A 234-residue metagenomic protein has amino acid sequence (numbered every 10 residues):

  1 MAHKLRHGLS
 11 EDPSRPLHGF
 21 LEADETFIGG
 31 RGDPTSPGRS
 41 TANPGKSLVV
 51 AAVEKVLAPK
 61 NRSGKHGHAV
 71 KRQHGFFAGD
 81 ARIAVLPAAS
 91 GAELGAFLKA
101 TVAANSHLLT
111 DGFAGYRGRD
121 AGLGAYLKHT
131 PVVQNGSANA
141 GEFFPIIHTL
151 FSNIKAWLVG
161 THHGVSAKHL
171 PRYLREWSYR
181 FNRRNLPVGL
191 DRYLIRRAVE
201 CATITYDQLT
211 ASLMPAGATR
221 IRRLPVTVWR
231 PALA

Functional and structural regions predicted by a protein language model:
M1-A234: Residue-level recognition of single "structural anchor" positions that define or cap local secondary structure
